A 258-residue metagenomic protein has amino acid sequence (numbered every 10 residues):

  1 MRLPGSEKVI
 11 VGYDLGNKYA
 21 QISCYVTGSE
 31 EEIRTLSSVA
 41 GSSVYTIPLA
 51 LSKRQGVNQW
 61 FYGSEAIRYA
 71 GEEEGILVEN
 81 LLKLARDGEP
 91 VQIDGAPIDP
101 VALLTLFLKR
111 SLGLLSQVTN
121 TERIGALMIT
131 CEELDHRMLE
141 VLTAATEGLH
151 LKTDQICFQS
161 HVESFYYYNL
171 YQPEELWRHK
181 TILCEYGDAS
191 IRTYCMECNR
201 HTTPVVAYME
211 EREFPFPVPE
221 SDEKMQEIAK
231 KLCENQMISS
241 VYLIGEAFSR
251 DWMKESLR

Functional and structural regions predicted by a protein language model:
R2-V39, L170-E211: Gly/Thr-rich phosphate-binding beta-strand-loop-beta motif of the actin/hexokinase/Hsp70
G16-K18, T121-R123, E133-H136, Y186-S190 (+3 more regions): Short flexible coil/turn linkers enriched for glycine and charged/polar residues that connect secondary-structure
G28-L149: Phosphate-binding loop and its immediate beta->loop->alpha context in nucleotide/phosphate-handling enzymes
R110-V118, A145, Y168-Q172, E227-L232: A generic secondary-structure signal
I124, R178-H179, M237-S240: Local beta-strand N-terminus motif with an aromatic residue
A126-C131, F158, L183, S240-G245: Extended hydrophobic secondary-structure segments that form protein cores and membrane-embedded regions
L151-F165, K254-R258: Conserved phosphate-binding/catalytic loops in two-lobed NTP-binding clefts
P217-R258: Helical "lid/coupling" subdomains associated with nucleotide-phosphate turnover
